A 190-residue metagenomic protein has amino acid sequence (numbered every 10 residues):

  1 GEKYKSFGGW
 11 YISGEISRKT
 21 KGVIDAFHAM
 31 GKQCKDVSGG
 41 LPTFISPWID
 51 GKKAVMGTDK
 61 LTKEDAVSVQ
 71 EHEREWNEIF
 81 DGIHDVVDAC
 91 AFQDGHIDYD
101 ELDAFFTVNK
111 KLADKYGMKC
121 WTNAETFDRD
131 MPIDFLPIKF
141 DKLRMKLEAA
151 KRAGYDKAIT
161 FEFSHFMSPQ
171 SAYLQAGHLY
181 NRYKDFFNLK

Functional and structural regions predicted by a protein language model:
G1-K190: Glycan-processing catalytic domains of CAZymes
